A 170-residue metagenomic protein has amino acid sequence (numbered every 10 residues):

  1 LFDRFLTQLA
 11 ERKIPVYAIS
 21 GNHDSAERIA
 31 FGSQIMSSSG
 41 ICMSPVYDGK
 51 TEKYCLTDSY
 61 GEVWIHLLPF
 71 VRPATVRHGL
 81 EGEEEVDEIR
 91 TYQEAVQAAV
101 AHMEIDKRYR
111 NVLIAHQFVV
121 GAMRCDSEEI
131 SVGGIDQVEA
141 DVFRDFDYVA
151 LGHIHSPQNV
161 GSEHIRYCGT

Functional and structural regions predicted by a protein language model:
L1-T170: Extended recognition/assembly regions associated with phosphoester-bond processing machinery
